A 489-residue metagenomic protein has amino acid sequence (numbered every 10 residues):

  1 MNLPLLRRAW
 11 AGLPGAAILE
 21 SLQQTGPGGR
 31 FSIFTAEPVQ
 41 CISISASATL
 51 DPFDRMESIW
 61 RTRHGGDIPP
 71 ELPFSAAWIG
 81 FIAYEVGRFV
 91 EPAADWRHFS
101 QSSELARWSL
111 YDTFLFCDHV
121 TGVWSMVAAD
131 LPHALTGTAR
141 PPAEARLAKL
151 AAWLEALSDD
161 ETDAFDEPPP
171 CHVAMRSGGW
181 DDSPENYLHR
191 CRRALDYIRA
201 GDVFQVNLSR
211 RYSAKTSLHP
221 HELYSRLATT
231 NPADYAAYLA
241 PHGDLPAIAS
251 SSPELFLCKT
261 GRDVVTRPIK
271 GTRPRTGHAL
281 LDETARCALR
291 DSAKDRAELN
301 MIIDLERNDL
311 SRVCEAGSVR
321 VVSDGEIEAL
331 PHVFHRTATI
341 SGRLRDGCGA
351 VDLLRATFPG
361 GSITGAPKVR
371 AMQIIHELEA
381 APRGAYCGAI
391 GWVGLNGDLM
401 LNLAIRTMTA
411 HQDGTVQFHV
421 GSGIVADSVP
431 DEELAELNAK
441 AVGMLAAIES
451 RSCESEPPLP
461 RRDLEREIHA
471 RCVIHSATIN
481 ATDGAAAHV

Functional and structural regions predicted by a protein language model:
M1-I479, D483-V489: Extended alpha-helical targeting/anchoring segments, especially N-terminal organellar/secretory targeting helices
